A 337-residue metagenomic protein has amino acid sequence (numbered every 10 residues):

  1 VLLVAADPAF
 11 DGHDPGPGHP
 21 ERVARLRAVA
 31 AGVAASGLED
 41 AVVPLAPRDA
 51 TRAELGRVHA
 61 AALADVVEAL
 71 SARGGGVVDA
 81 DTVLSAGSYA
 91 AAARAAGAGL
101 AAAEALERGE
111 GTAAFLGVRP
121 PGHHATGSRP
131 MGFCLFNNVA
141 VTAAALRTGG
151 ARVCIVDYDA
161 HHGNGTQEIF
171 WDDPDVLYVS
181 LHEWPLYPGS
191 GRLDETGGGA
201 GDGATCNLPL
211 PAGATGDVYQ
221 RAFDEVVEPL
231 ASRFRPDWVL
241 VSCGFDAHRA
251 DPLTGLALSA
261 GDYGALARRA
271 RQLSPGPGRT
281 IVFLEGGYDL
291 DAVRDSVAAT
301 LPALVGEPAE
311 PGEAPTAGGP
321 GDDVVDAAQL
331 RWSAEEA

Functional and structural regions predicted by a protein language model:
V1-A5, D11, D65-A337: A general "terminal functional-core" signal
V1-G56: N-terminal low-complexity, Ser/Thr- and acidic-residue-enriched intrinsically disordered segments
R48-A72: Charged, often glycine-rich, active-site loop that binds/positions anionic groups
